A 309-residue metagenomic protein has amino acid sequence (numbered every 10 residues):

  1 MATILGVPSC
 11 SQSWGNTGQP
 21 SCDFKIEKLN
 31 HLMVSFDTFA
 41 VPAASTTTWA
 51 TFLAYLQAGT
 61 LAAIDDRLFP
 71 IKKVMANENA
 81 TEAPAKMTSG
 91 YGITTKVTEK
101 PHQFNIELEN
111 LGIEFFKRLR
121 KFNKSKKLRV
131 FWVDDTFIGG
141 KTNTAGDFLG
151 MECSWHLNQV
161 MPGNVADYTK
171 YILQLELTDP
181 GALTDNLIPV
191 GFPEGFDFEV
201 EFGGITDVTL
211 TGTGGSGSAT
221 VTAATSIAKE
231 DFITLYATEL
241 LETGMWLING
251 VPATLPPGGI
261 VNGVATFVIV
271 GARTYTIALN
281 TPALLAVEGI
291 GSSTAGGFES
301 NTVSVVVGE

Functional and structural regions predicted by a protein language model:
A2-Q103, G150-Y168, F202-G203: Solvent-exposed edge beta-strands and adjacent loop segments that serve as assembly or binding interfaces
K72-D147: Structured, beta-strand-rich domain cores that present glycine/charged loop surfaces used to bind extended ligands
L108-G112, D134-T136, L177-L183, T225-I227: Beta-strand elements of well-folded, non-transmembrane domains
G139-M151, N249-P257: Surface-exposed loop/edge segments in extracytoplasmic proteins
M151-V208: Mixed-charge, glycine-accented linear interaction segment located at domain edges/termini
P189-G215, A295-E309: Short S/T/G/P-enriched beta-strand
T209-L235: Beta-strand-rich structural segments
E230-E309: The feature marks long extracellular or luminal low-complexity segments
